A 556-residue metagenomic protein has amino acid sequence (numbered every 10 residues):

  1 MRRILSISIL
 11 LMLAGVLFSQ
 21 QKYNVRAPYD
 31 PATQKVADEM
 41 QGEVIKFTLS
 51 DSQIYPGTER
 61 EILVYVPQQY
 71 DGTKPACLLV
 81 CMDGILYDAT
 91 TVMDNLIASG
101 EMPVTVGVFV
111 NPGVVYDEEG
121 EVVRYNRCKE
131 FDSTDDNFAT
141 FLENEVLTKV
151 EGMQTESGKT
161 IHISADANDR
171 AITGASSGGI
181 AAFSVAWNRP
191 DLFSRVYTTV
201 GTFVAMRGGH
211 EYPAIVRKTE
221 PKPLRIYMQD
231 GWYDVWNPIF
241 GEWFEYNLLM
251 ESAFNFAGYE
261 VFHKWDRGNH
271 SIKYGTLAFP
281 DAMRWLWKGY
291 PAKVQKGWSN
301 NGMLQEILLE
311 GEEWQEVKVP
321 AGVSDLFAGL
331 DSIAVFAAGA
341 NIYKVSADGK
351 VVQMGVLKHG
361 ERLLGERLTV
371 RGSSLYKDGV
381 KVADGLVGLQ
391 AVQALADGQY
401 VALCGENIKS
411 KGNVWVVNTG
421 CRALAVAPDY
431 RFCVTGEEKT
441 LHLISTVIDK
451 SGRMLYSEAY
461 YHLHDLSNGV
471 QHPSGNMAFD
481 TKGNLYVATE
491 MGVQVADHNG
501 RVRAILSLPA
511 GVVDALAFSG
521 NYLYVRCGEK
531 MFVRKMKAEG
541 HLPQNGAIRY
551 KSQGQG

Functional and structural regions predicted by a protein language model:
I4-A14: Sec-dependent N-terminal signal peptides
Q20-W298: Non-catalytic cap/lid and distal C-terminal segments of serine-dependent acyl enzymes
V294-W314, I408, G452-M454, P543-Q544: Blade/loop signatures of beta-propeller domains
N300-M303, E313-A340: Beta-strand-rich domains and repeat architectures in extracellular enzymes and scaffolds, especially beta-propellers
Q315-K318, V352-L357, V382-G385, W415 (+3 more regions): Beta-propeller fold detector
P320-S332, L357-S374, D384-G405, W415-C433 (+3 more regions): Beta-rich, blade/repeat-based domains predominating in secreted/periplasmic proteins but also intracellular
A337, V370-R371, L403, T435-G436 (+3 more regions): Residue-level marker for isolated small/hydroxyl-bearing positions within beta-strands of beta-sheet-rich domains
S445-R453, K535-P543: Short loop/turn segments immediately following beta-strands, especially the blade-tip and inter-blade linker loops
